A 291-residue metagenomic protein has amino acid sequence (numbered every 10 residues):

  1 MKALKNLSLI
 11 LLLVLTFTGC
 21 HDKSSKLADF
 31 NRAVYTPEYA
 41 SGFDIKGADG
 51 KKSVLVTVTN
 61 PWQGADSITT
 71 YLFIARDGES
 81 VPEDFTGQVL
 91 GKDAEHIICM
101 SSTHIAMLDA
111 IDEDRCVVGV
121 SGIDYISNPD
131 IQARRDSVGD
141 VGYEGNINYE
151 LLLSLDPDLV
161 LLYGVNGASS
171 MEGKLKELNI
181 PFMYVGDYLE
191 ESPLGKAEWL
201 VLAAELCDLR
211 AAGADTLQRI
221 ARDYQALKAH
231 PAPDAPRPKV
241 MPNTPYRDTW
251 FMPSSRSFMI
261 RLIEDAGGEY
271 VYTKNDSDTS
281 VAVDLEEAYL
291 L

Functional and structural regions predicted by a protein language model:
M1-S8: Bacterial N-terminal signal peptides that target proteins for export
L15-G19: C-terminal motif of bacterial Sec signal peptides marking the signal peptidase cleavage site
C20-I105, A212-M241: Bacterial Sec-exported substrate-binding components of ABC uptake systems
V54-T57, W62-L153, L159-V165: A short, structured surface patch at a secondary-structure boundary
L90, S137, D158-L161, A168-T249 (+1 more regions): Extracytoplasmic substrate-binding proteins
E95, I105-D109, E150-S154, G173 (+8 more regions): Solvent-exposed, polar/charged alpha-helical surfaces in well-ordered, non-transmembrane soluble domains, broadly
I98, C116-L155, N166-E191, T216 (+1 more regions): Internal alpha/beta domain cores that form substrate/cofactor-binding pockets in large enzymes and binding proteins
L227-L291: Flexible, glycine-rich surface segments
